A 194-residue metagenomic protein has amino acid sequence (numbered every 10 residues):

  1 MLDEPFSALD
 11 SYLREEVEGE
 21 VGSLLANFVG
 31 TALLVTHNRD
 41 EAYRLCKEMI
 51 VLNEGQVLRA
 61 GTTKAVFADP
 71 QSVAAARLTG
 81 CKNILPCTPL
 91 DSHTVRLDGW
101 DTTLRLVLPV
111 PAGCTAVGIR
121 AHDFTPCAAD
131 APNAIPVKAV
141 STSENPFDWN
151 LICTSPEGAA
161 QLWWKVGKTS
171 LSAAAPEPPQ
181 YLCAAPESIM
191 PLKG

Functional and structural regions predicted by a protein language model:
M1-A74: ABC ATPase nucleotide-binding domains
K64, T88-L90, K138-V140: Conserved positions in beta-strands of structured domains
A68-D91, G118: C-terminal boundary and immediately downstream tail of ABC-type ATPase nucleotide-binding domains
K82, H93-G194: Non-catalytic connector elements of ABC transporters
